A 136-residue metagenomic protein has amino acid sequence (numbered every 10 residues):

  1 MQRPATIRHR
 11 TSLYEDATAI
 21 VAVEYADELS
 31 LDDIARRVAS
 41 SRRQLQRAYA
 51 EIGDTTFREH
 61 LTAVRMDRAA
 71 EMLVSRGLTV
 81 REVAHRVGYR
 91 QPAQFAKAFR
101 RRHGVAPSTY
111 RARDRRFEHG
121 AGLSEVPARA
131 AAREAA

Functional and structural regions predicted by a protein language model:
M1-D16, R36, Q44: An amphipathic alpha-helical interaction segment
A19, V23, E28-D32, E51-R90 (+1 more regions): Terminal helix-turn-helix DNA-binding modules in bacterial transcription factors
D33-R42, Q46, G88: Helix-turn-helix
R43, P92-A93, S108: Key DNA-contact positions within bacterial/archaeal DNA-binding proteins
L45-Y49, Q94-F95, F99: Short hydrophobic/aromatic patch on the recognition helix
T79, A106-S108: Nucleic acid-binding interface residues in structured DNA/RNA-binding domains, emphasizing the DNA-engaging scaffolds
